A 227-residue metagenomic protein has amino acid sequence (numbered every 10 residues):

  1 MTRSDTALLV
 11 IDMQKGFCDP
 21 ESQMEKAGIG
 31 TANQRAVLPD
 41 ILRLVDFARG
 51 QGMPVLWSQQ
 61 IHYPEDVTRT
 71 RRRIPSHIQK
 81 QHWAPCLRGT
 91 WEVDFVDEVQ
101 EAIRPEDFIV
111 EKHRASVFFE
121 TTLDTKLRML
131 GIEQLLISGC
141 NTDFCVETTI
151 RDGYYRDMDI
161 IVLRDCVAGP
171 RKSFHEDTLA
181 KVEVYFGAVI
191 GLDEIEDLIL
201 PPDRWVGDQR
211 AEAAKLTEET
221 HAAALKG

Functional and structural regions predicted by a protein language model:
M1-A7, R49-Q51, T68-R69, P75-G227: Active-site-adjacent betaalpha module
L9-M13: N-terminal nucleotide-binding beta1-loop-alpha1 segment
Q14-D19: Short acidic, Gly/Ser-rich segments with clustered Asp/Glu that frequently serve as metal-coordination loops in enzyme
E21-M24: Short Gly/aromatic-enriched secondary-structure transition segments
A27-P39, Q79-T90: A short acidic, glycine-rich active-site loop that binds or catalyzes chemistry on phosphate/adenosine moieties
A36-P54: A short, N-terminal amphipathic alpha-helix
M53-Q60, L163: Short beta-strand segments at enzyme active-site cores
W57-D66, R73: Catalytic-core segment of enzymes that process non-peptidic bonds
